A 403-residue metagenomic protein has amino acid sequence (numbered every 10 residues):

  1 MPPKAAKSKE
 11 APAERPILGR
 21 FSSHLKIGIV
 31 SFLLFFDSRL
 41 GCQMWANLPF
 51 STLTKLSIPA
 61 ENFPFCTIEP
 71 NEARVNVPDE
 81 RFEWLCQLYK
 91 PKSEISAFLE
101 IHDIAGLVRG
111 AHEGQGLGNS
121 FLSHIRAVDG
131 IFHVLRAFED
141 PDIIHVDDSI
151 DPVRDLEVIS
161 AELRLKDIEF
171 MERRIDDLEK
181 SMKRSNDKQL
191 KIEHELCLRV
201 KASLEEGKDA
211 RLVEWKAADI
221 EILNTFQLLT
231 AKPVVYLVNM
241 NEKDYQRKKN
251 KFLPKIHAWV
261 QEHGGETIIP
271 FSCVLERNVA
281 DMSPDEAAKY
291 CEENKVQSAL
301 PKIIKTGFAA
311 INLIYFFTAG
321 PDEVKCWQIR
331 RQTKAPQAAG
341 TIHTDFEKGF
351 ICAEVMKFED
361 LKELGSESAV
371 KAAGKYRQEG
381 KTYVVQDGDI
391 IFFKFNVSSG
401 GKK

Functional and structural regions predicted by a protein language model:
M1-I144, V153, S160-E162, M171-R173 (+2 more regions): Conserved G1/Walker A P-loop phosphate-binding module
M1-V30, D37-M44, F50, D177-Q386 (+1 more regions): C-terminal-of-GTPase-core extension/linker across diverse P-loop GTPases
K55-L56, R81-F82, A105-V108, R136-D142 (+7 more regions): Conserved nucleotide-binding/hydrolysis micro-motifs of P-loop NTPases
A127, Q386-D387: Short, flexible surface segments
F132, G400-K403: ATP-dependent carboxylate-amine ligase
D147-L163, V200, D209: Buried, small/hydrophobic-residue-enriched core segments of structured protein domains
